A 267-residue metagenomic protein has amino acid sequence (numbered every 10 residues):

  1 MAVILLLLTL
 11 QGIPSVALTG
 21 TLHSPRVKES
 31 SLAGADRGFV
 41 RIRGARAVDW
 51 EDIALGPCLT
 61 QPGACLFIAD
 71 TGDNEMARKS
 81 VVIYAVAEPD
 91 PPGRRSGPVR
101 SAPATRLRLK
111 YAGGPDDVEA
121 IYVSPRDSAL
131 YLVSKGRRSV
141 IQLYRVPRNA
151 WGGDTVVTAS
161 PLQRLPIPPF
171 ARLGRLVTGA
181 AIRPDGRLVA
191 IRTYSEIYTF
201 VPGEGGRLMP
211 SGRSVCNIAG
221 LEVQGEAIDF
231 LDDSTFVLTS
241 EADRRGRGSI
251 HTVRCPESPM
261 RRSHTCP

Functional and structural regions predicted by a protein language model:
M1, G12-P267: Sequence/structural signature of beta-propeller domains
A2-L7: Sec-dependent signal peptide recognition, specifically the positively charged N-region followed immediately by
